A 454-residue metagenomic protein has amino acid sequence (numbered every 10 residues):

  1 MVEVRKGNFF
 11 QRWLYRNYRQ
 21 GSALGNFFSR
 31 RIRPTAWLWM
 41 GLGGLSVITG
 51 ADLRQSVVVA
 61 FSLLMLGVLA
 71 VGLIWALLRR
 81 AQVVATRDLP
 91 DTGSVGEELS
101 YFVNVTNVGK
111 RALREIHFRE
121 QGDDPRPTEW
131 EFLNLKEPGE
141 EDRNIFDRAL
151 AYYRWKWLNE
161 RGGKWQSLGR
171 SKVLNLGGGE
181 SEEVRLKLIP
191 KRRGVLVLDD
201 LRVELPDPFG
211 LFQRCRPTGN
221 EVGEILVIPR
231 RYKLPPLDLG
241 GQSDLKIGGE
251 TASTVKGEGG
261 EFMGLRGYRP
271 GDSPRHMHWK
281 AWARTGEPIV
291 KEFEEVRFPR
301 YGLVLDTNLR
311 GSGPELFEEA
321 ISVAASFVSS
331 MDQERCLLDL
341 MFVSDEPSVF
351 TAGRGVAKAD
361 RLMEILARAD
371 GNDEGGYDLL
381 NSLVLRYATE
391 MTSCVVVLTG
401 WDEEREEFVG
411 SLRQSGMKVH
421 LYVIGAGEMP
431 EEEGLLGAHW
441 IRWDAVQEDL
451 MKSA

Functional and structural regions predicted by a protein language model:
M1-T86: Extracellular/lumenal glycan-associated context and N-glycosylation machinery
R5-R30, R170, G249, S253-I289 (+1 more regions): Long hydrophobic alpha-helices with heptad-repeat/coiled-coil character
F9, R33-T35, V71, A151-Y153 (+2 more regions): Acidic, low-complexity intrinsically disordered regions
Q11, L234, E287, E432-E433: Intrinsically disordered, low-complexity regions
L14, L38-M40, E131, K280 (+2 more regions): Short linear interaction motif-like sites in intrinsically disordered regions of transcription factors
G67-F350, S393-V397, S411: An amphipathic, basic-hydrophobic helix/alpha-beta surface used to engage anionic, phosphate-rich ligands or surfaces
S329-A454: Acidic, glycine-rich A-domain
